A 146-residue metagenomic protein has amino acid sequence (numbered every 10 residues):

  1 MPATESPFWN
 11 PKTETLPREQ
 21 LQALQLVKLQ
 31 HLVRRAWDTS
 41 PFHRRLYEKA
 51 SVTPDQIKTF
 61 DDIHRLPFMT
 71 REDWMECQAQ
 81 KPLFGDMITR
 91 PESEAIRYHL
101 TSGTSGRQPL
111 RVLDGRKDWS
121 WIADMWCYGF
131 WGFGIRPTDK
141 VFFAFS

Functional and structural regions predicted by a protein language model:
M1-G132, R136-P137: Nucleotide 5′-phosphate-binding alpha/beta core
F145-S146: Conserved AMP-binding
